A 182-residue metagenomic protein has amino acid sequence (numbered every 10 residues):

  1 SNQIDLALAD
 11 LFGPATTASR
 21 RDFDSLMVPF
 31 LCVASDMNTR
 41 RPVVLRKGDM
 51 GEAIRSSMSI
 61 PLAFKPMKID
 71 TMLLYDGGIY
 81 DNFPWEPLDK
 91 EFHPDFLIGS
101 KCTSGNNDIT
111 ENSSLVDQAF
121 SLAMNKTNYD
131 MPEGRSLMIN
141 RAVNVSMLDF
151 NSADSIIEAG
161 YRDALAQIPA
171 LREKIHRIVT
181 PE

Functional and structural regions predicted by a protein language model:
S1-E182: Patatin-like phospholipase
